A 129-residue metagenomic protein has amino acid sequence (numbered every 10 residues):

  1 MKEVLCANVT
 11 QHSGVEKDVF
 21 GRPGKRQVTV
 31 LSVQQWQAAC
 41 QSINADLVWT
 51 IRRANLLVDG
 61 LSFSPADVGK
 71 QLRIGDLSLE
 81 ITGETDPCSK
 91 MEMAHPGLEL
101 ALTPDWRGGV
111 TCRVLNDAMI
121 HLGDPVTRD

Functional and structural regions predicted by a protein language model:
M1-K90, M119, D129: Electropositive, beta-rich accessory/interaction domains or terminal extensions that provide binding surfaces
A45-N55, A94-G108: Short, basic/aromatic beta-hairpin or loop at an interaction surface
S78-T82, A101-L115: Active-site scaffold segments
E92-M93, D124: Short, charged, solvent-exposed linker or helix-capping segments at domain edges/interfaces that act as flexible hinges
V110-D129: Well-ordered alpha/beta subsegment
